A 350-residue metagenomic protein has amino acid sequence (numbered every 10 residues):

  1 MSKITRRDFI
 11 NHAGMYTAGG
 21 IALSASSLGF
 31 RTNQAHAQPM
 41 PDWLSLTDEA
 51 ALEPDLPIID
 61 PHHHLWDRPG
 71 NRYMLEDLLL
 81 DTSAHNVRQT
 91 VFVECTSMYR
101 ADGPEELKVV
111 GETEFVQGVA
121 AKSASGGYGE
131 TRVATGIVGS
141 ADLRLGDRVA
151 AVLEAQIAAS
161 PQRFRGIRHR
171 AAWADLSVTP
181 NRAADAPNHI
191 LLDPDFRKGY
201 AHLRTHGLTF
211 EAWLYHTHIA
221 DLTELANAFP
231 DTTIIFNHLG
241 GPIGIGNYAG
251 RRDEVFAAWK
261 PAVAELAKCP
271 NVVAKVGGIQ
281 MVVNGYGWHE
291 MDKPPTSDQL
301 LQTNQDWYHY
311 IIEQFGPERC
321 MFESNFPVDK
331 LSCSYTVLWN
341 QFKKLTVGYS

Functional and structural regions predicted by a protein language model:
M1-D8: N-terminal secretory signal peptides
D8-F30: N-terminal export signals
F9-I10, A37-G129: An N-terminally biased module of ancient metal coordination in phosphate/nucleic-acid-related enzymes
Q38-L44, I243-S350: H/E-rich (His + Asp/Glu) clusters that bind or coordinate divalent metals
P39-W43, P104-H218, E224-N227, G240 (+2 more regions): Active-site gating/metal-coordination segments in enzymes
L46-E53, M74-A84, D147-R163, A220-P230 (+2 more regions): Short amphipathic alpha-helices and their capping/turn segments at secondary-structure boundaries
P54-P57, N86-Q89, E130-G136, P161-R165 (+4 more regions): Short, well-ordered coil/turn segments that N-cap beta-strands
H62, T90, I137, L203 (+3 more regions): Conserved, mostly hydrophobic/aromatic
